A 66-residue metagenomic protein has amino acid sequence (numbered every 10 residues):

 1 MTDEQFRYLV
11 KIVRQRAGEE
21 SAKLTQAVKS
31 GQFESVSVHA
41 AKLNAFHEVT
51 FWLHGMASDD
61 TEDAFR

Functional and structural regions predicted by a protein language model:
M1-R14: Short, charge/polar-rich alpha-helical segments
R16-A64: Short, charge-rich amphipathic interface segments used for partner binding and complex assembly
